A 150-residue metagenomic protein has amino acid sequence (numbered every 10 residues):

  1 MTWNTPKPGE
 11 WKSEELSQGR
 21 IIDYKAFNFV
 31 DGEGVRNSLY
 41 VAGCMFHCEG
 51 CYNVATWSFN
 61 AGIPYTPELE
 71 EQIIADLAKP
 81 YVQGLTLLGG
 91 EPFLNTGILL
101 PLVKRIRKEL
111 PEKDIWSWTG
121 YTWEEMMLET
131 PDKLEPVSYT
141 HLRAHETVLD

Functional and structural regions predicted by a protein language model:
M1-W11: Radical SAM enzyme core and accessory elements
W3, S17-I22, V35, N53-S117 (+1 more regions): Conserved Radical SAM active-site core
R20-H47: N-terminal pre-triad scaffold of radical SAM enzymes
V30, E124, D150: Flexible, glycine-rich phosphate/dinucleotide-binding loops and adjacent beta-alpha linkers at cofactor/substrate
G50: Short, cysteine/histidine-rich loop/knuckle motifs that typically chelate Zn2+
P92, A144-E146: Proline-centered helix-kink/hinge sites
D132-R143: Short, intrinsically disordered, charge-balanced linker/junction segments flanking boundaries in proteins
H141, V148-D150: Single conserved hydrophobic/aromatic residue that forms the stacking wall/gate of nucleotide- or nucleobase-binding
